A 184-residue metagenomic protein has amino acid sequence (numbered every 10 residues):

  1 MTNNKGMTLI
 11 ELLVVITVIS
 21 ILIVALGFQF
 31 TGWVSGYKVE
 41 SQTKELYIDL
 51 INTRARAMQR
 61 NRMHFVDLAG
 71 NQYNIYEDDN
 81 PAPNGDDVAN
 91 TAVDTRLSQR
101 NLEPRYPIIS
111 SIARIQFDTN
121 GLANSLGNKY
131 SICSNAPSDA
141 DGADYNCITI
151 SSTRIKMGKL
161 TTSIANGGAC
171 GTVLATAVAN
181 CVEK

Functional and structural regions predicted by a protein language model:
M1-T31, D49: N-terminal single-pass transmembrane signal-anchor helix
I21, A25-E40, K44, A55 (+2 more regions): N-terminal helix-rich module
